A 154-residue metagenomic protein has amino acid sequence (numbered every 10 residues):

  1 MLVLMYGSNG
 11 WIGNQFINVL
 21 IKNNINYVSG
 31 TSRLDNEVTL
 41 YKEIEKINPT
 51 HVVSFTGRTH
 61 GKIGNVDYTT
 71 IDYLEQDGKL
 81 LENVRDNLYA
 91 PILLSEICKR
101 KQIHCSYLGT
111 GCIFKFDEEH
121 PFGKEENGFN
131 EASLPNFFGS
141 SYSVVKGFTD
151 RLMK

Functional and structural regions predicted by a protein language model:
M1-K22: N-terminal Rossmann NAD(P)H-binding glycine-rich loop of SDR-like oxidoreductase domains
Y6, F55-T56, C105-G111: SDR active-site strand-loop-helix element
G13, G61-I63, K115-F116: Glycine/Thr-rich phosphate-binding loops of Rossmann-like dinucleotide-binding domains
Q15, V19, I97, L152: Rossmann-fold NAD(P)-dependent oxidoreductase module
N26-N36: A short beta-strand-loop structural module common to alpha/beta enzyme folds
D35, L40-L88: NAD(P)H-binding glycine-rich loop region in Rossmannoid oxidoreductase-like domains and their noncatalytic homologs
Q76-A90, C112-K154: Catalytic helix-loop patch of NAD(P)-dependent Rossmann-fold dehydrogenases
R100-H104: A short helix->loop->beta-strand "cap" motif at the edges of active sites that frequently abuts
